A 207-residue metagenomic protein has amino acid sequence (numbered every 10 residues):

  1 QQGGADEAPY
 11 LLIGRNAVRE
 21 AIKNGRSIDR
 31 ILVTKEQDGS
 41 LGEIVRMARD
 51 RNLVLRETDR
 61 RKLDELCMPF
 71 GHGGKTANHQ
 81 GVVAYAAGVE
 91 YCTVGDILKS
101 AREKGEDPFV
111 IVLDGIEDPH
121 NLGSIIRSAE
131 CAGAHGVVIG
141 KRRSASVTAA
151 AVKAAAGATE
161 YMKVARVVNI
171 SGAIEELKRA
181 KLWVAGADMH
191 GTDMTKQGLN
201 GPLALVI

Functional and structural regions predicted by a protein language model:
Q1-S100: N-terminal positively charged helical leader segments and presequences
K23-S27, V45-L53, G95, R102-K196: RNA substrate-binding interface of SAM-dependent RNA methyltransferases
L199-G201: Charged helix-capping and loop-helix junction motifs
